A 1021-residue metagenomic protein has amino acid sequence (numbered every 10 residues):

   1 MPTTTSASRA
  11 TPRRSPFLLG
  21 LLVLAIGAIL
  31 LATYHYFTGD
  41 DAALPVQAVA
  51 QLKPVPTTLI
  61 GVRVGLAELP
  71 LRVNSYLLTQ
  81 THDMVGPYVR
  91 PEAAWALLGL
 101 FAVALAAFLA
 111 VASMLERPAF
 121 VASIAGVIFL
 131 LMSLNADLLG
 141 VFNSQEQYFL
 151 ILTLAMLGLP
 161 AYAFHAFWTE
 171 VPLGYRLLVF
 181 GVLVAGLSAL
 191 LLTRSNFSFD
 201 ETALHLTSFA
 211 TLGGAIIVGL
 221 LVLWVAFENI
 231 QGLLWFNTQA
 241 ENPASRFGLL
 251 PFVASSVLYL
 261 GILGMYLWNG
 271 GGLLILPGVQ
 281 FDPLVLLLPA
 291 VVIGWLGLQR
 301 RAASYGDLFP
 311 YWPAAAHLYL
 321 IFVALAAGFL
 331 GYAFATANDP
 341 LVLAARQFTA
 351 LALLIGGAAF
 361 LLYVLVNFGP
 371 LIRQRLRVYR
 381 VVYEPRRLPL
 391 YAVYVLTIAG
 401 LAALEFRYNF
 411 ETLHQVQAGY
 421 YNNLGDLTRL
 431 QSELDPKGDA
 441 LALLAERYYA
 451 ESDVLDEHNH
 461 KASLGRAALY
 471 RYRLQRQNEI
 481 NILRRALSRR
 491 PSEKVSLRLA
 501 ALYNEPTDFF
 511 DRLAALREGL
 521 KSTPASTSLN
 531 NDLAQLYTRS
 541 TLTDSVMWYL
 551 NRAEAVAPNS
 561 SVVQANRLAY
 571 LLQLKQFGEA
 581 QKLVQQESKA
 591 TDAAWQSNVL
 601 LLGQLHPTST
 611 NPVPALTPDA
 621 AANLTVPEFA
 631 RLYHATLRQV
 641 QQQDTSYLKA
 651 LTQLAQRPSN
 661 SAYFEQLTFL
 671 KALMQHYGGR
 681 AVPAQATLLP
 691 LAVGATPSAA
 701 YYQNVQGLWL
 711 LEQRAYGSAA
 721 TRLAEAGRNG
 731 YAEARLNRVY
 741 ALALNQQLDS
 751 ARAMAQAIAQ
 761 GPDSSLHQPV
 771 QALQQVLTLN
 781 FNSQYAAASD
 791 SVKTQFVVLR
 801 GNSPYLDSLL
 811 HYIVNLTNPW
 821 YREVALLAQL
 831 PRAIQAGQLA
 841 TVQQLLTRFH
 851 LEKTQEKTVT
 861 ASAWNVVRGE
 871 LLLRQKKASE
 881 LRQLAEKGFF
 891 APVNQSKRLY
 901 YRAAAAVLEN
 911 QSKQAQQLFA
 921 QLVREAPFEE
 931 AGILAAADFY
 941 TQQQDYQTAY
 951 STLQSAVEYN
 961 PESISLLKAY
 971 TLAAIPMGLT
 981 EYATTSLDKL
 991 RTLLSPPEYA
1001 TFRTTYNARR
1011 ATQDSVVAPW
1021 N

Functional and structural regions predicted by a protein language model:
L139-M156, V171-Y175, T211-V222, L276-R380: Membrane-embedded alpha-helical segments of integral membrane proteins
R380-L413: Internal/C-terminal transmembrane anchor helices
E411-T412, A450-L455, L487-R489, E518-P524 (+14 more regions): Solenoid-like repeat scaffolds
H414-L542: Soluble catalytic regions of membrane-associated enzymes that act on cell-envelope and secretory-pathway components
Q431, D439, R473, P506-T507 (+12 more regions): Structural motif corresponding to the intra-repeat A-B loop/turn of tetratricopeptide repeats
L464-G465, S496-L499, S528-D532, V562-R567 (+12 more regions): Alpha-solenoid helical repeat scaffolds
